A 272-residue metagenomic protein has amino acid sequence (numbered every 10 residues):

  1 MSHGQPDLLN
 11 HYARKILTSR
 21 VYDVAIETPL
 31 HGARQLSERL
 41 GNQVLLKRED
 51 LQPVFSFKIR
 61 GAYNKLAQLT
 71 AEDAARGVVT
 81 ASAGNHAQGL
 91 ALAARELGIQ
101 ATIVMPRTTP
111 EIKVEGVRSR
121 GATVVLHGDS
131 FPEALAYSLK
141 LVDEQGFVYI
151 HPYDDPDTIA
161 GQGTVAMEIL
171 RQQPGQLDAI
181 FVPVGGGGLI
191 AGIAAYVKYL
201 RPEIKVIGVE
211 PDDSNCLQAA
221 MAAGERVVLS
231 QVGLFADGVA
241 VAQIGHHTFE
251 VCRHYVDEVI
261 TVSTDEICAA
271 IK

Functional and structural regions predicted by a protein language model:
M1-K272: PLP-dependent amino-acid enzyme catalytic core
